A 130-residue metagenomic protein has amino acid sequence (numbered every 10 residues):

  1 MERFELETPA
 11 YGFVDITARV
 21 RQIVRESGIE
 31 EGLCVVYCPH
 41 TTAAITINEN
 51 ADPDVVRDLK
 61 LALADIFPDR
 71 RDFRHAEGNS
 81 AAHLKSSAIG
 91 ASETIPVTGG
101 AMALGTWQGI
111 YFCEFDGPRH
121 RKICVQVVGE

Functional and structural regions predicted by a protein language model:
M1-E130: Active-site histidine-anchored catalytic micro-motif
